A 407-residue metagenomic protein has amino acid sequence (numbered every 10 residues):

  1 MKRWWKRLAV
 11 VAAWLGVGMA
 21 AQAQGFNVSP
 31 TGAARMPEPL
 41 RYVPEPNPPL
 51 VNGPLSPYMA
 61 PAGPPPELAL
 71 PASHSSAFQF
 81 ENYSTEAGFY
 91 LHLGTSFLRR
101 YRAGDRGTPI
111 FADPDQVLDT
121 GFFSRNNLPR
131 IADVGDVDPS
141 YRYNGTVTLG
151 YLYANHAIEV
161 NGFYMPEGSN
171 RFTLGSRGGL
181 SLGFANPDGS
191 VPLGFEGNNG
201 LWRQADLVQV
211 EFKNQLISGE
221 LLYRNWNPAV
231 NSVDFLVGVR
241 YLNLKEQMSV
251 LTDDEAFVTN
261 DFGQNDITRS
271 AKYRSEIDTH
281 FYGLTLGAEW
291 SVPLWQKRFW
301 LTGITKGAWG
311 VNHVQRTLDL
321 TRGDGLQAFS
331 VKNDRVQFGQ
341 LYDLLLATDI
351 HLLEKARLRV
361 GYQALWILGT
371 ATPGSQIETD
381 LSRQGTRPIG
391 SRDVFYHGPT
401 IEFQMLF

Functional and structural regions predicted by a protein language model:
M1-S76: Cleavable N-terminal export/targeting peptides
E86, Y153-H156, P228-V230, P293-K297 (+1 more regions): Outer-membrane beta-barrel channels and translocator barrels
F89, Y143-V147, I217-L221, Y282-L286 (+2 more regions): Hydrophobic, lipid-facing positions within transmembrane beta-strands of outer-membrane proteins
F89-L93, H156-V160, V233-V239, L284-L286 (+4 more regions): Transmembrane beta-strands of outer-membrane beta-barrel proteins
F97, Y151-Y153, N225-N227, W290-V292 (+2 more regions): Residue-level signature of outer-membrane beta-barrel architecture
F97-Y101, Y153, Y164-G168, Y241-K245 (+4 more regions): Transmembrane beta-strands of outer-membrane beta-barrel pores
G104-S140, E167-Q215, N243-F281, N312-G339 (+2 more regions): Extracellular/periplasm-exposed beta-strand and loop segments of Gram-negative cell-envelope proteins, dominated by
D393-F407: Outer-membrane beta-barrel "beta-signal"
